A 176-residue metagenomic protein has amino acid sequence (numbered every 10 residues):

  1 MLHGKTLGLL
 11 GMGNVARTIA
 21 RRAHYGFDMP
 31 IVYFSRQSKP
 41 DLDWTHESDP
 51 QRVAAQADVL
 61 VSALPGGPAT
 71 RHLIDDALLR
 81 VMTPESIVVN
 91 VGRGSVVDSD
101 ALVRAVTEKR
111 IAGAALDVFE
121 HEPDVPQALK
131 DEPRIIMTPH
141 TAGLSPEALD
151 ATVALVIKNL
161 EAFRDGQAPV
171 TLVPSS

Functional and structural regions predicted by a protein language model:
M1-T18: Glycine-rich NAD(P)-binding loop of Rossmann-like domains
K5-T6, P30, I87: Charged active-site motifs of nucleotide-sugar-dependent glycosyltransferases
R22-A23, M82: Aromatic pocket-lining residues of Rossmann-like dinucleotide-binding sites
Y25-P30, E108, A112: Conserved S-adenosyl-L-methionine
Q37-A128: Rossmann-like adenosine-cofactor binding region
E85, V91-S176: Rossmann-like dinucleotide-binding domain for NAD(H)/NADP(H)
